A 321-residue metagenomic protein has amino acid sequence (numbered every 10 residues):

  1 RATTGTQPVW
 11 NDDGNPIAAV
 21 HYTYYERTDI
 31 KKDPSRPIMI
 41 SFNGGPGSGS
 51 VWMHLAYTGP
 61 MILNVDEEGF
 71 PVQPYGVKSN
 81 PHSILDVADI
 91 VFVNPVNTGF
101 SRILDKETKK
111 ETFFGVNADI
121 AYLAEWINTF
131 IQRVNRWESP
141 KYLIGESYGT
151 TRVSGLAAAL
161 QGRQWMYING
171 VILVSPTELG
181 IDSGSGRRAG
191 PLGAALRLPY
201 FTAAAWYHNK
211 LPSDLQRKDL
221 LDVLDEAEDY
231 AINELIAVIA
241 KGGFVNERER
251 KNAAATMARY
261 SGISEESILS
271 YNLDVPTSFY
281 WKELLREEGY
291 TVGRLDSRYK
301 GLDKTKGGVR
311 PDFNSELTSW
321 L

Functional and structural regions predicted by a protein language model:
R1-V9: Mature N-terminal segment immediately following signal peptide/propeptide cleavage in secreted/periplasmic
P8-F114: N-terminal cap/lid subdomain of alpha/beta-hydrolase-fold enzymes
G59-V65, Q161-E265: A catalytic-pocket lid/entrance helix-loop region that shapes and gates access to the active site across common
N94, Y142, G170-I172: Residue in the alpha/beta-hydrolase core beta-strand immediately N-terminal to the catalytic nucleophile
N135-Y148: Alpha/beta-hydrolase fold nucleophile elbow
G149-S154: Catalytic nucleophile loop
G155-A159: Active-site signature of alpha/beta-hydrolase-fold catalytic machinery across serine- and Asp/Cys-nucleophile hydrolases
K241-L321: Alpha/beta-hydrolase fold catalytic core
